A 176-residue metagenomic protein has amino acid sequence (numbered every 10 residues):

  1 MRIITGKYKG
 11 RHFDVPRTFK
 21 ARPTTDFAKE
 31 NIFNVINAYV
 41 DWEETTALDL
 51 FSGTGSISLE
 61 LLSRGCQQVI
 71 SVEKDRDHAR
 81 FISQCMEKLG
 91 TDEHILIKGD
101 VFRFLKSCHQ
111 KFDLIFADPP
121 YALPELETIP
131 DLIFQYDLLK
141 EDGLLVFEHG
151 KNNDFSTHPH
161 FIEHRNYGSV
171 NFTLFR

Functional and structural regions predicted by a protein language model:
M1-R176: Class I S-adenosyl-L-methionine-dependent methyltransferase catalytic core
